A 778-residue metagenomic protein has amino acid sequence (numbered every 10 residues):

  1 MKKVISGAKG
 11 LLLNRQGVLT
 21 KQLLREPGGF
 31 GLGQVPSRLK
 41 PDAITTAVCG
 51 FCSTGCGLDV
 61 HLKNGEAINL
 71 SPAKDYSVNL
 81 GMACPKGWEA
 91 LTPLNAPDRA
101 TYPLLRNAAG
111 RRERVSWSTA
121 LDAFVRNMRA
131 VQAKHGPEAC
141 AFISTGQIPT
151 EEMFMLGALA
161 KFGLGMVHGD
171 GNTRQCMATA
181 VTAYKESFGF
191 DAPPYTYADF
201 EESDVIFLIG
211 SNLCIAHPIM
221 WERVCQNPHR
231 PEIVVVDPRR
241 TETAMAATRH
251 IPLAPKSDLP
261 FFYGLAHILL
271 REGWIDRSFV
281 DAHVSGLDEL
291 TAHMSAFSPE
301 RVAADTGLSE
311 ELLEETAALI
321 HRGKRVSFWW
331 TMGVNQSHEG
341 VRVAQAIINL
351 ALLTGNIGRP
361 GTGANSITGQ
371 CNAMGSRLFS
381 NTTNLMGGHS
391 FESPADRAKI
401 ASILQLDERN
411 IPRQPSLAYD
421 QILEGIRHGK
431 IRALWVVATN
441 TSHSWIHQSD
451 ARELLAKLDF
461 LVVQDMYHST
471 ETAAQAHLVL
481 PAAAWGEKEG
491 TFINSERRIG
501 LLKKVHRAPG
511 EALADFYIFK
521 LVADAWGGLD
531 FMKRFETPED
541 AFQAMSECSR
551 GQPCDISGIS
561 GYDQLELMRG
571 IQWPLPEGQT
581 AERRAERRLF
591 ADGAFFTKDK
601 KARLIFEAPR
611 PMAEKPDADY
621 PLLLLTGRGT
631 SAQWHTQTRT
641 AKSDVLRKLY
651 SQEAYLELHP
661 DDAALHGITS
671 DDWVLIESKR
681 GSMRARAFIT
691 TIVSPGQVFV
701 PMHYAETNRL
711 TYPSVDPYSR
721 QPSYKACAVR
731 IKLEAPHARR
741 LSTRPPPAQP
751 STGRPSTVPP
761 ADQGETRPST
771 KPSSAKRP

Functional and structural regions predicted by a protein language model:
M1-W274, A282, G286, L290 (+9 more regions): N-terminal export/assembly segments and adjacent metallocofactor-ligating motifs of anaerobic energy-metabolism
K2-N14, P509-I571, T640-E657, D661-P778: Long, contiguous, secondary-structure-rich segments that constitute the structural scaffold of globular domains
N107-V115, H267, W274-E310, G387-S402 (+6 more regions): N-terminal leader/propeptide and maturation segments of large enzyme subunits in energy/redox metabolism and hydrolases
H135-A139, I275-V280, S327, G358-N365 (+1 more regions): Flexible, glycine/charged-enriched surface loops at secondary-structure junctions
A141-I148, D305-L308, T331-H338, Q370 (+2 more regions): Conserved short loop/turn motifs at secondary-structure junctions
F154-V224, H229-V236, T243, L259-Y263 (+3 more regions): Extended redox/cofactor-interaction regions of prokaryotic respiratory oxidoreductases
I206, A246-A247, F297-R301, W329-V334 (+1 more regions): Flexible glycine/proline-enriched surface loops and loop-helix/loop-strand junctions
M245-L253, P481-A483, E487, R497-P509: Short beta-alpha connecting loops at secondary-structure transitions that line or flank enzyme active sites
